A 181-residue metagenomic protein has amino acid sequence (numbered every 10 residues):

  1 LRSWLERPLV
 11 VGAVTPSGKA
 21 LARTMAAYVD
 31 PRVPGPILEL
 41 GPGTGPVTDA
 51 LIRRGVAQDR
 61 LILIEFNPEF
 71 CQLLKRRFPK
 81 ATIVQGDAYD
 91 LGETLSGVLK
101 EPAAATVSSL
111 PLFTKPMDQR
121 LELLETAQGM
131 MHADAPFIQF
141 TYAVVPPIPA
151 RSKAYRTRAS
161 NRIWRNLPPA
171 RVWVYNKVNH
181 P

Functional and structural regions predicted by a protein language model:
R2-P31: Class I SAM-dependent methyltransferase Rossmann-like catalytic core, especially the SAM/SAH-binding loop
P34-G43: Conserved class I S-adenosyl-L-methionine
T44-V56: Conserved SAM-binding loop of SAM-dependent methyltransferases across substrates and taxa, primarily the Class I
N67, D87: Conserved SAM/SAH-binding beta-strand->alpha-helix loop
L74-K75: Conserved SAM-binding loop
L121-A133: A short glycine-rich, Lys/Arg-flanked "PGG" loop and its adjoining helix->strand segment in the class I
M131-T141: Conserved beta-strand signature within the Rossmann-like core of class I S-adenosyl-L-methionine
R162-P181: Core SAM-dependent methyltransferase catalytic element
